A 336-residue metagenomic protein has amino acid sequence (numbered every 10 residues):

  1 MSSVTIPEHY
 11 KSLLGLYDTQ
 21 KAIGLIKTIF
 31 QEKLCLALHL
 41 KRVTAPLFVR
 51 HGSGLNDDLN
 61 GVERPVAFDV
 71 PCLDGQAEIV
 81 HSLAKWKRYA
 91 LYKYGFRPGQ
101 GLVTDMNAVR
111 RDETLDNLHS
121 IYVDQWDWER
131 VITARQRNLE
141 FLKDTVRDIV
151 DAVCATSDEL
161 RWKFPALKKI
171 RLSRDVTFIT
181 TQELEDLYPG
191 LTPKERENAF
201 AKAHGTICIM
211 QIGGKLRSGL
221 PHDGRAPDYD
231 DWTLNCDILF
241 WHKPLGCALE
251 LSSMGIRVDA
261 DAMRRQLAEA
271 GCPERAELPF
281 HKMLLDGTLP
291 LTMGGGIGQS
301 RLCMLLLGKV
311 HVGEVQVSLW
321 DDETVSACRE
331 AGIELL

Functional and structural regions predicted by a protein language model:
S2-H119, D127-V131: Class II aminoacyl-tRNA synthetase-like tRNA-binding/catalytic domains
K21, L25, I29, R137-D144 (+4 more regions): Generic recognition of stable, solvent-exposed alpha-helical segments in well-folded globular domains
I23-I26, F30, L34, F68 (+8 more regions): Generic structural hydrophobic/aromatic packing signal, biased to beta-strands
L34-K41, I149-L160, V310: A generic secondary-structure signal for well-formed alpha-helical elements
L47-H51, P165-L172, D321-V325: A glycine-rich phosphate-binding loop feature that marks nucleotide/adenosyl-phosphate handling sites
Q100-L102, V123-D127, H204-T206, G246-A248: Extracellular structured ligand-interaction cores
T104-E195: Extended, charged alpha-beta segments that form solvent-exposed binding/catalytic grooves in nucleic-acid-handling
V109, I179-L336: A translation/RNA-centric and nucleic-acid-associated enzymatic feature enriched in Class II aminoacyl-tRNA synthetases
